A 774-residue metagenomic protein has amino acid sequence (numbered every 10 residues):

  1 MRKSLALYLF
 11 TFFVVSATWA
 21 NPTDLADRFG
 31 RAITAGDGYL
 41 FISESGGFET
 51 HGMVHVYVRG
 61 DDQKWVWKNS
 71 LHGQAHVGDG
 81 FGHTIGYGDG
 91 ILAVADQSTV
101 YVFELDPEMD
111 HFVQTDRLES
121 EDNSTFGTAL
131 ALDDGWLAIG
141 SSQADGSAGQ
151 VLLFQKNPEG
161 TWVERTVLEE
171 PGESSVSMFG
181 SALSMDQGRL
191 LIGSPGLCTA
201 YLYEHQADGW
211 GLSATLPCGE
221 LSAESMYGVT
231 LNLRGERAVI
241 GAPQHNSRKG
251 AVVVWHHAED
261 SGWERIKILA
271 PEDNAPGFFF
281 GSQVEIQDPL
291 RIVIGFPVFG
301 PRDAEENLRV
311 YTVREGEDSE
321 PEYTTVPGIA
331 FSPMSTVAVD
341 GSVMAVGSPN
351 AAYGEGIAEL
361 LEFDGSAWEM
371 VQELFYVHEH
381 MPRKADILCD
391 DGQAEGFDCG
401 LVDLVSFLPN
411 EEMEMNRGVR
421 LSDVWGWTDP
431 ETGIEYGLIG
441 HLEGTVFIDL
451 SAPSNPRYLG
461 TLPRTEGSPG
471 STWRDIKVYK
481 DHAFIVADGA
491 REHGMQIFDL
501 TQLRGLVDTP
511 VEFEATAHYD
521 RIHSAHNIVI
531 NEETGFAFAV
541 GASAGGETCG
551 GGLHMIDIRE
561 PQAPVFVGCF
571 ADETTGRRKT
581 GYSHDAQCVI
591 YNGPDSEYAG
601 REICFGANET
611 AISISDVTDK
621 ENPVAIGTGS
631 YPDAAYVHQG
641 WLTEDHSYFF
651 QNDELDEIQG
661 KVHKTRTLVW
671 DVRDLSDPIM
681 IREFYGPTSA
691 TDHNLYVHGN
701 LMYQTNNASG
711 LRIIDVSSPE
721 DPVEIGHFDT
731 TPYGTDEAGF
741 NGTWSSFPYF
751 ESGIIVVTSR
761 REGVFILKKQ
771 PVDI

Functional and structural regions predicted by a protein language model:
M1-S4: Positively charged n-region of N-terminal signal peptides that target proteins for export
A6-L9, E108: N-terminal leader/targeting signatures
Y8-S16: Bacterial N-terminal signal peptides
W19-I774: Feature marking well-ordered beta-strand scaffolds used for ligand recognition
